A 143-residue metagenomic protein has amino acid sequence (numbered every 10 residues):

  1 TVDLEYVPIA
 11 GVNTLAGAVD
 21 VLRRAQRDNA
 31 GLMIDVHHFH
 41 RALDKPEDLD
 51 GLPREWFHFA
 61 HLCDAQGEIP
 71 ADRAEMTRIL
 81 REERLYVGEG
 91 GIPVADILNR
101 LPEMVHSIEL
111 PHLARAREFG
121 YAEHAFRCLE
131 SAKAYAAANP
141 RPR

Functional and structural regions predicted by a protein language model:
T1-G11, I34: Aromatic-lined carbohydrate-recognition surfaces of secreted/lumenal glycan-active proteins
V12-I34, H40-R143: Histidine-acidic metal/acid-base catalytic patches
